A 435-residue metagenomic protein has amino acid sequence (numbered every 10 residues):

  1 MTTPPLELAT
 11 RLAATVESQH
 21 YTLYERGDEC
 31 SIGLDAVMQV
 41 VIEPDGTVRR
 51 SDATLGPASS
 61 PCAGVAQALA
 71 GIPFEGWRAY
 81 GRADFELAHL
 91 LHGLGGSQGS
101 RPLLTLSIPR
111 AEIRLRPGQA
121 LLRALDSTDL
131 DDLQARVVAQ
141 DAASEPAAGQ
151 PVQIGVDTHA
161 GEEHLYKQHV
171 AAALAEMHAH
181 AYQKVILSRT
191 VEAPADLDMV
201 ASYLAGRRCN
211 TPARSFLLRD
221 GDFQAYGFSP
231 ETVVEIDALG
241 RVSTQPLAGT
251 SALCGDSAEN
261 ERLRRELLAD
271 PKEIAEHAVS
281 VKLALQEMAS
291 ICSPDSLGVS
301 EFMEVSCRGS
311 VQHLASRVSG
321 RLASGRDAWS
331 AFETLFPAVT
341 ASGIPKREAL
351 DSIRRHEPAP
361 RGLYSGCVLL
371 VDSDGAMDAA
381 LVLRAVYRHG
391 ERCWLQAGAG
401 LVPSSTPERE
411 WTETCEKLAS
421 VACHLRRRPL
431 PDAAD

Functional and structural regions predicted by a protein language model:
M1-A53: An N-terminal JmjN-like helical accessory module and its immediate linker preceding a catalytic domain
M1-P5, T190, E301: Short amphipathic
R26, C30-I42, P102, S107-A111 (+4 more regions): An anion-binding catalytic pocket shared by soluble metabolic enzymes
V48-A53, L115-Q140, E235-G309, V386-D435: Cytosolic ligand/metal-binding cores
P57-A193, A419-A434: Non-catalytic accessory segments adjacent to catalytic cores
G81, I113, H180, V234 (+4 more regions): A residue-level signal for conserved active-site and pocket-lining positions in enzyme catalytic cores
G81-A83, S215-L218, Q286, R361-L369: A short glycine-rich, hydrophobically flanked beta-strand micro-motif that places a catalytic Asp/Glu for divalent metal
L314-D435: Conserved hydrophobic core element of enzyme catalytic domains
